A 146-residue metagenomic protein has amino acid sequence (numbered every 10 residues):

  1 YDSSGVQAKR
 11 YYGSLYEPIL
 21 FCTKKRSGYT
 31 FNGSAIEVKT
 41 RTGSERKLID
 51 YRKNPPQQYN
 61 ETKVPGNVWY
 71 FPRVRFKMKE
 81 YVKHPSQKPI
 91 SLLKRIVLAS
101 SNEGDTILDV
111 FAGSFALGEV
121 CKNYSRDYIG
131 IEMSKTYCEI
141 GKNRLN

Functional and structural regions predicted by a protein language model:
Y1-I140: Core catalytic lobe of class I
K142-N146: Short, conserved SAM-binding/catalytic segment of Class I S-adenosyl-L-methionine-dependent methyltransferases
